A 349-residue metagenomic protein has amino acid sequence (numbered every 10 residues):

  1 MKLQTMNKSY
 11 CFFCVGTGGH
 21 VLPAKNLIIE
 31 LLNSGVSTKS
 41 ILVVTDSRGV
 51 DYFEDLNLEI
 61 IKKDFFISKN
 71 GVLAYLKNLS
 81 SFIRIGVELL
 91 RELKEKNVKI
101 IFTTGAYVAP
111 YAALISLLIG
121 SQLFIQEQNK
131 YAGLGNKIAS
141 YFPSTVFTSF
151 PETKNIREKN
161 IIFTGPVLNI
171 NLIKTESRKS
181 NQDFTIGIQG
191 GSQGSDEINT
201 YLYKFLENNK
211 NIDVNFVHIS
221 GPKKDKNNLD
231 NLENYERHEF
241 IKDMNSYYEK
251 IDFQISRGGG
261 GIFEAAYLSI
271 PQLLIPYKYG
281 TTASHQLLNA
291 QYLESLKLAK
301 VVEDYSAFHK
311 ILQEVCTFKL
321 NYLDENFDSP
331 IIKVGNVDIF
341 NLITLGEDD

Functional and structural regions predicted by a protein language model:
M1-N215, I219, K223-D349: Nucleotide-activated sugar donor-binding and catalytic core shared by glycosyltransferases and related lipid-linked
